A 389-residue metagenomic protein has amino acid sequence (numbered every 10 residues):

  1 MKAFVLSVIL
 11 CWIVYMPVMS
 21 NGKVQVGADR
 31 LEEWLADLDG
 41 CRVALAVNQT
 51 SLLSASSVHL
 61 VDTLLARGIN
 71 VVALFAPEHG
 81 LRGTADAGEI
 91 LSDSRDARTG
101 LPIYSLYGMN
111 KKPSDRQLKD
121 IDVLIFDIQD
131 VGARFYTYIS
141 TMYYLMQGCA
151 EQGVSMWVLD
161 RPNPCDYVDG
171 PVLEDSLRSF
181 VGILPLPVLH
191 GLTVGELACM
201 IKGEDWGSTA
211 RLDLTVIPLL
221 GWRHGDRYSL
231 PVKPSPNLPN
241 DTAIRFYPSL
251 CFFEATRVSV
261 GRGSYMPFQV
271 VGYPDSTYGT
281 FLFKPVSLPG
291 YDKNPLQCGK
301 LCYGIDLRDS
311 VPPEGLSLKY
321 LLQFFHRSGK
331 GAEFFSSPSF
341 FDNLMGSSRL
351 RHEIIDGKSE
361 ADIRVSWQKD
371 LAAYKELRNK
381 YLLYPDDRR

Functional and structural regions predicted by a protein language model:
M1-K23: Bacterial Sec-dependent N-terminal signal peptides
V72-E78, L159: Short internal beta-strands
G83-A87, W157-R178: Glycine-rich, charge-decorated loop segments at or immediately adjacent to ligand/cofactor-binding or catalytic sites
S92-I121: Glycine-rich oxoanion-binding loops at beta->alpha junctions
D130-M142: Glycine/threonine-rich flexible loop motifs
R178-S249: Conserved anion/nucleotide-ligand pocket segment
L220-C298: Glycine-rich, aromatic-lined ligand/substrate-binding cores of catalytic and carbohydrate-binding domains
P267, G272-Q368, A372, D386: Conserved functional hotspot residues or short segments at active or partner-binding sites across diverse domains
